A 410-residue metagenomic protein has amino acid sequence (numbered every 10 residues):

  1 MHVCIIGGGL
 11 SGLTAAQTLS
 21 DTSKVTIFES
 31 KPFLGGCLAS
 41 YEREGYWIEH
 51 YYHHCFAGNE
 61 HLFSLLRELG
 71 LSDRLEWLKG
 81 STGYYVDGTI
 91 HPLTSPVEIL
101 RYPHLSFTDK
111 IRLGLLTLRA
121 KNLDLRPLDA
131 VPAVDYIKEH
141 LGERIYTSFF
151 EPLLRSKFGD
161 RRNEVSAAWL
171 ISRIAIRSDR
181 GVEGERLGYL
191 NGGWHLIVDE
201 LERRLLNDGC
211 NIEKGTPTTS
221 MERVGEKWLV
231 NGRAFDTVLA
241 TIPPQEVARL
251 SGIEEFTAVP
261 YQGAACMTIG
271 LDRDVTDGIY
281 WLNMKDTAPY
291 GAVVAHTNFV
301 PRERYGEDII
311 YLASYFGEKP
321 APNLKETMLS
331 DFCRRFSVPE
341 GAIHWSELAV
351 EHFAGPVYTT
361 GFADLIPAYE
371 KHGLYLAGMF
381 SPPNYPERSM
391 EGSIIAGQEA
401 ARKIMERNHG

Functional and structural regions predicted by a protein language model:
H2-I27: N-terminal Rossmann-like FAD-binding beta1-loop-alpha1 element of flavoenzymes
S11, F33, Q245: Conserved Rossmann-like nucleotide-cofactor binding loop
S20-R43: Glycine-rich FAD pyrophosphate-binding loop
E44-L125: Dinucleotide-binding Rossmann-like beta1-alpha1 core, especially the glycine-rich loop that anchors the ADP
H61-P92, H140-Y146, R204-K214, T219-L229: Feature captures the FAD/FMN-dependent oxidoreductase FAD-binding
L105, R112-S220, A234: Active-site/ligand-binding neighborhood in enzyme catalytic cores
P217-E326, S330-F336, L365-A368: Mid-domain catalytic core of redox enzymes that form a hydrophobic substrate pocket/lid adjacent to a catalytic redox
H296, R302-G410: Conserved flavin/dinucleotide-binding core of flavoenzymes
